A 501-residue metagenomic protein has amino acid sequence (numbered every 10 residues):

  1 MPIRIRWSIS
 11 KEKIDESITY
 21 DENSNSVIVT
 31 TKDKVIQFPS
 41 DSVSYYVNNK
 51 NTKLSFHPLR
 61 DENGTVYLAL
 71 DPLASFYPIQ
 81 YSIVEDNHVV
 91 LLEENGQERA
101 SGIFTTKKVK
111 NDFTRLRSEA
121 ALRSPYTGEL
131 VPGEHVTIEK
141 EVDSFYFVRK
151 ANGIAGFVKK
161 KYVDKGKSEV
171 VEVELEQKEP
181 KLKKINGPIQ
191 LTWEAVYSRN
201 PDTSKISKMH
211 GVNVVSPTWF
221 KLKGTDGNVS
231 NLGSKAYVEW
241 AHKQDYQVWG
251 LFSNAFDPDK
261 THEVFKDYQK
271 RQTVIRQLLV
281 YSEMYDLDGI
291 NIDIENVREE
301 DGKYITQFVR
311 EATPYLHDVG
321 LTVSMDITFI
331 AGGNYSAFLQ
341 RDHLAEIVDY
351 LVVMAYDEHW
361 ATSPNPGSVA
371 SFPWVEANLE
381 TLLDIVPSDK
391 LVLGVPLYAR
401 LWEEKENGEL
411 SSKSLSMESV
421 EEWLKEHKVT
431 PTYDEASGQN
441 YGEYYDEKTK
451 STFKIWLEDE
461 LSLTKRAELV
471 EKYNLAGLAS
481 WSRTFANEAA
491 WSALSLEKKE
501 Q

Functional and structural regions predicted by a protein language model:
M1-S144, D164, V171-K183: Primary recognition of N-terminal secretory signal peptides and signal-anchoring hydrophobic helices
P39, N152-V163: A short macromolecule-binding patch
K167-Q277: Glycan-recognition patch characteristic of GH18 chitinases/ENGases and related GlcNAc/peptidoglycan-binding proteins
V171-E174, L397-R466, K498-Q501: Glycan-binding loop/region signatures in secreted carbohydrate-active enzymes
E194-H210, D267-E283, N334-D342, E458-E471: Short, acidic/polar
V215, I292, L351, L393 (+2 more regions): Conserved, mostly hydrophobic/aromatic
T225-N228, L232, R276, E299-E426: Substrate-binding surface in catalytic domains of secreted glycosidases
R466-Q501: Acidic/aromatic/glycine-rich contiguous surface patches that form carbohydrate-binding/processing clefts and analogous
